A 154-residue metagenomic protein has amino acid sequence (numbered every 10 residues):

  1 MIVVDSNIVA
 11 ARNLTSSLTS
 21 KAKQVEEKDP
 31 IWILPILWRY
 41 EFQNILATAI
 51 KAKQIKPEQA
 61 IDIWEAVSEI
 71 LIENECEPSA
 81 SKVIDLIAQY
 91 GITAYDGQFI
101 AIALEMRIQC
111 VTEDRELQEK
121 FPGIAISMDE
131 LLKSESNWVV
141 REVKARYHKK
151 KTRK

Functional and structural regions predicted by a protein language model:
M1, I100-K154: Acidic, PIN/NYN-like endoribonuclease modules and their adjacent C-terminal/linker elements
M1-I36, A49-E58, R141-K154: Short, well-structured N-terminal submotif of metal-dependent ribonuclease cores
D5, D96, D114: Acidic active-site catalytic centers that drive phospho-/nucleotidyl reactions and related ester hydrolyses
I8-V9, W38, F99, E116-L117: Alpha-helix capping/helix-boundary segments
A11-N13, I45, K120: Residues that scaffold the ATP/ADP-binding catalytic core of kinase and kinase-like folds
T15, Q89-I92: Membrane-interface junctions
T15-L18, D62, I72-E75, V111-I124: Contiguous, function-dense segments enriched for cysteine-driven chemistry and partner/ligand-binding capacity
K23-Y90, G97, A101, E105-M106 (+2 more regions): PIN-domain endoribonuclease scaffold, especially VapC-family toxins
